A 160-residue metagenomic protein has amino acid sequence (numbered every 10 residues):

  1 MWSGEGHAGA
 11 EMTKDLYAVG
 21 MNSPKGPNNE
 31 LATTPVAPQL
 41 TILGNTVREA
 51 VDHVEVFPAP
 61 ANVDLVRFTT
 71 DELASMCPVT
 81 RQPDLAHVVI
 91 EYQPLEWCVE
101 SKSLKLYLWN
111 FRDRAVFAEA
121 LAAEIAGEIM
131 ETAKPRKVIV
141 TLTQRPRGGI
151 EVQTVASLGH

Functional and structural regions predicted by a protein language model:
T13-H160: N-terminal intrinsically disordered, cationic/polar leader segments that include organellar targeting peptides
